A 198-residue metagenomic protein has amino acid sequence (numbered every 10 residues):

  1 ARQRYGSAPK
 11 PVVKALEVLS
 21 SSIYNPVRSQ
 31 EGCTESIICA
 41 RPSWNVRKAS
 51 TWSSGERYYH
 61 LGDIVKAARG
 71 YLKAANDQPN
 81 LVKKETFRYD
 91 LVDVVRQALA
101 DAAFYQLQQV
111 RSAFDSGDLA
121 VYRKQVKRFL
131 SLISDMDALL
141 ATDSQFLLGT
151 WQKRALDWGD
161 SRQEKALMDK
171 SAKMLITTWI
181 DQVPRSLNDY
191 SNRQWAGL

Functional and structural regions predicted by a protein language model:
A1-L198: Substrate-binding groove of N-acetylhexosamine-processing glycoside hydrolases
